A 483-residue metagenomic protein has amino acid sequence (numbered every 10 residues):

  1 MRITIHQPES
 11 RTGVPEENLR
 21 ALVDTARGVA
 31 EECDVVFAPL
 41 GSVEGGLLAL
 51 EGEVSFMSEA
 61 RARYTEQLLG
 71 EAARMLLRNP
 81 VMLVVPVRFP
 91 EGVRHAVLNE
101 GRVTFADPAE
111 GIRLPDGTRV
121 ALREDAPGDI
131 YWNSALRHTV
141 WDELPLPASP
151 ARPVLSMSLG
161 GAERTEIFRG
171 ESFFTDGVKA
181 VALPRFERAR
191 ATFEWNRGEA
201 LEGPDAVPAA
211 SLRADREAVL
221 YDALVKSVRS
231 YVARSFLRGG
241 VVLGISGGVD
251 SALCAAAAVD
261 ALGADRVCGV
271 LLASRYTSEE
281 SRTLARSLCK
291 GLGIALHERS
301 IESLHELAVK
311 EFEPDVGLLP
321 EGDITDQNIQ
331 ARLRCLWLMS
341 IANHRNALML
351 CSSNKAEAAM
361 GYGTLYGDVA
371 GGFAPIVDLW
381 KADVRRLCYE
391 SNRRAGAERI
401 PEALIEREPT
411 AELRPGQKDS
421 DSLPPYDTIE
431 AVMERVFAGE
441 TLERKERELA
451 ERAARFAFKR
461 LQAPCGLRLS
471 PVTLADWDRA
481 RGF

Functional and structural regions predicted by a protein language model:
M1-S230, R234: Hydrophobic structural segments
R2, R20, P204-G247, S251-F483: ATP/NTP-dependent adenylation/nucleotidyl-transfer catalytic domains that generate, transfer, or process NMP-activated
